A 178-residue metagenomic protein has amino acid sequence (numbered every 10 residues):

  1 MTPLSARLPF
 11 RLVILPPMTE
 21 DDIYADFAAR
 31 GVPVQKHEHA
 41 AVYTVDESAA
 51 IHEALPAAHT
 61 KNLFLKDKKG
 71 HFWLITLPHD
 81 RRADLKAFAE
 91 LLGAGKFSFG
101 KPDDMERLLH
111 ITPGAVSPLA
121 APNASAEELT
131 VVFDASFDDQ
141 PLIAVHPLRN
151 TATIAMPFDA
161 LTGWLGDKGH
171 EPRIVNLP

Functional and structural regions predicted by a protein language model:
L4, L8-P178: Extended, low-hydrophobicity, polar/charged segments
